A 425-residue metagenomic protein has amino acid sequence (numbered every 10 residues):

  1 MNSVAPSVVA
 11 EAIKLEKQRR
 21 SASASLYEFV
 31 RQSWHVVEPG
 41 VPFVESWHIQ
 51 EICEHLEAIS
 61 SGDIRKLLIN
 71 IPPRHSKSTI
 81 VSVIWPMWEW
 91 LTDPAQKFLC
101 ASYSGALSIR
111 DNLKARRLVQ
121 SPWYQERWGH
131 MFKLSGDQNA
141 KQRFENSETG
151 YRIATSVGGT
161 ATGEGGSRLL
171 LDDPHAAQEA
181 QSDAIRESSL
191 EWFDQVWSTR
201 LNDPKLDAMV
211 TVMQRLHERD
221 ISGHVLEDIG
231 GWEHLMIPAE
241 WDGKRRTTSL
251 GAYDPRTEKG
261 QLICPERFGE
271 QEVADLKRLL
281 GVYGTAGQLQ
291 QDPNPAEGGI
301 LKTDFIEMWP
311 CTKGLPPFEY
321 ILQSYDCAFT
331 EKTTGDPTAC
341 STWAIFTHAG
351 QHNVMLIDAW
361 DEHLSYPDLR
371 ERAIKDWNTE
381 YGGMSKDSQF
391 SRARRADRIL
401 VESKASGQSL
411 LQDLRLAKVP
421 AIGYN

Functional and structural regions predicted by a protein language model:
M1-R65, D413: N-terminal accessory segments
I64-I84: Walker A/P-loop
K97, A101-A161: Conserved nucleotide-state-sensing and coupling region of NTP-binding domains
K141-V196: Conserved RecA-like ASCE ATPase "motif II neighborhood" in helicase/translocase motors
N146, T155, E319-K332: Two-metal-ion RNase H-like nuclease active-site motif
Q181, E191-R246: Replace "adjacent to P-loop NTPase cores in ATP/GTP-dependent enzymes" with "adjacent to NTP-binding cores
E218-E227, G231, P238, K244-R245 (+8 more regions): Mg2+-dependent endonuclease catalytic cores in nucleic-acid-processing enzymes, primarily RNase H-like
S249-C327: ATPase catalytic-site recognition across NTP-hydrolyzing enzymes
